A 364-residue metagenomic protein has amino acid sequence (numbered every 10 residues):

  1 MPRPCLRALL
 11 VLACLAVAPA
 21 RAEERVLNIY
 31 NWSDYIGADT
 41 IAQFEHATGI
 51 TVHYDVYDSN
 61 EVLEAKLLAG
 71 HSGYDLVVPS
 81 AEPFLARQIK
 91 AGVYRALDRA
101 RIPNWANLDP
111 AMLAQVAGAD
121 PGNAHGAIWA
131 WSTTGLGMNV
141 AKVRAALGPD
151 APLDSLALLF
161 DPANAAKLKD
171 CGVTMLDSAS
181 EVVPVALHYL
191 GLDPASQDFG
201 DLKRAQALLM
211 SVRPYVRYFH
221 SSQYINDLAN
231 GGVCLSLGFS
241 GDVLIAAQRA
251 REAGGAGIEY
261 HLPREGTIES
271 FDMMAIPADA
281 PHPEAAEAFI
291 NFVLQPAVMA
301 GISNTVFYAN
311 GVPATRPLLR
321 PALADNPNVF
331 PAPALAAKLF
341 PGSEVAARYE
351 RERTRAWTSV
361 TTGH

Functional and structural regions predicted by a protein language model:
A22-Q88: Early extracytoplasmic/lumenal segment of secretory-pathway proteins
Y74-P79, R217-Y218, C234-F239: Paired acidic/hydrophobic, glycine-rich loop segments that form the ligand-binding mouth/hinge of periplasmic-binding
S80-L85, I89-Y215, S222-A229: Extracytoplasmic ligand-binding site segments that recognize negatively charged/polar headgroups
P83-R87, L235-G255: A ligand-binding cleft/hinge motif common to bilobed small-molecule-binding domains
N107, L202-S211, R217, G254-A280: Periplasmic-binding protein-like
G137-K142, H188-L190, S270-H282, G301: A bilobed periplasmic-binding-protein/Venus flytrap-type ligand-binding module shared by bacterial periplasmic
N226, P333-H364: Conserved C-terminal helix/tail region of periplasmic/extracytoplasmic solute-binding proteins
P277-K338: Mature extracytoplasmic/periplasmic domains
